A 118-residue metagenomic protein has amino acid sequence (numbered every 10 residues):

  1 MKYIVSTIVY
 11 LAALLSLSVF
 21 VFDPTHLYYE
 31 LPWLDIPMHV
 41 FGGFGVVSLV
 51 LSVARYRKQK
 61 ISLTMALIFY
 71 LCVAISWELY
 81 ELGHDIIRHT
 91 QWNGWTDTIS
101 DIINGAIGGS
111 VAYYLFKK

Functional and structural regions predicted by a protein language model:
M1-K118: Bulky hydrophobic segments
